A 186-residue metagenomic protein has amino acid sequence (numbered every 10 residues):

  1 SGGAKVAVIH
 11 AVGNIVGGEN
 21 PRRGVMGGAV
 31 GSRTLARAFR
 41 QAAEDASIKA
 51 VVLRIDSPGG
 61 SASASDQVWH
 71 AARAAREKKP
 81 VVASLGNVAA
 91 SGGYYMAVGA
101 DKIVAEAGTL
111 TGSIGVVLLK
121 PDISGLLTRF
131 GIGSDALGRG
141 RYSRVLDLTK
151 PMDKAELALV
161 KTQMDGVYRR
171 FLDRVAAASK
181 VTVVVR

Functional and structural regions predicted by a protein language model:
S1-A83, N87-A178: Small-residue-centered hinge/linker elements
A178-R186: Amphipathic alpha-helical substructures
